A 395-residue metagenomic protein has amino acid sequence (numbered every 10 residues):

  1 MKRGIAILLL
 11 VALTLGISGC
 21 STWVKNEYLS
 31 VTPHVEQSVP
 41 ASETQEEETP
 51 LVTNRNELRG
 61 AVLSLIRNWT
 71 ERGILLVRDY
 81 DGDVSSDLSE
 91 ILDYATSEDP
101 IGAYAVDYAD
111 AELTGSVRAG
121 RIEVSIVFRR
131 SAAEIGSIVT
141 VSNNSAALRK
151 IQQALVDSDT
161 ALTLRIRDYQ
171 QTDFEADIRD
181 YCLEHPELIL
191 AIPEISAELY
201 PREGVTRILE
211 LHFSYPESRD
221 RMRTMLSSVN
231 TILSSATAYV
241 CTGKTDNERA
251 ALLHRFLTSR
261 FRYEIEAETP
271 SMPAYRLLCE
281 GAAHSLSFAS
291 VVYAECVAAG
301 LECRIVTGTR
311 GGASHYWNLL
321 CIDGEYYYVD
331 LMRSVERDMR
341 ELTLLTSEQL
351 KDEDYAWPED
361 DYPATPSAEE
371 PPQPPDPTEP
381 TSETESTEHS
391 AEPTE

Functional and structural regions predicted by a protein language model:
K2-V24: Sec-dependent N-terminal signal peptides of Gram-positive bacterial secreted proteins and lipoproteins
G19-G243, Y355-E395: N-terminal accessory/pre-domain segments preceding catalytic cores
E217-L278: Secondary-structure boundary elements
R276-L286: Periplasmic OmpA-like peptidoglycan-binding domain that tethers envelope proteins to the cell wall
S287-D352: Hydrophobic/aromatic-rich core segments of domains that either
